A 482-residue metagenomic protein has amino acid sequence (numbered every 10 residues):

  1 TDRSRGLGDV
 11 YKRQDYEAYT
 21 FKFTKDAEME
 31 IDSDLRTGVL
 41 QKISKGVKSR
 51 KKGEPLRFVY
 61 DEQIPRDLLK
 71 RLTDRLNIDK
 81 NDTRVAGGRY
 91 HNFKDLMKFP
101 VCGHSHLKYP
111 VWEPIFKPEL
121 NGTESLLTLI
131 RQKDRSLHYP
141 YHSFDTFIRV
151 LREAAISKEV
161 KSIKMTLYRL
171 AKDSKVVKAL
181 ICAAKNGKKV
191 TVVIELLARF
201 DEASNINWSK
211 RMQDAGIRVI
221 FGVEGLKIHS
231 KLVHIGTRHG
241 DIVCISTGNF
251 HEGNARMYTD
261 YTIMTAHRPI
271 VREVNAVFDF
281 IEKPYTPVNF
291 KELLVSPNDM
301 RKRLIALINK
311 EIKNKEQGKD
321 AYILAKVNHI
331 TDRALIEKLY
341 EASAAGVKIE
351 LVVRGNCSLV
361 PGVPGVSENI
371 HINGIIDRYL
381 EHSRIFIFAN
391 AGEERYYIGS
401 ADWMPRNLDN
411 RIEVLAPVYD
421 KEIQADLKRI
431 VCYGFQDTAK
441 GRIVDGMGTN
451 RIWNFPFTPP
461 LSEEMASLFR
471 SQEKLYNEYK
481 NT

Functional and structural regions predicted by a protein language model:
T1-L7, Y11: Single conserved hydrophobic/aromatic residue that forms the stacking wall/gate of nucleotide- or nucleobase-binding
Q14-K22, G53-D61, T83-R89, L107-P114 (+4 more regions): Short coil/turn segments at secondary-structure boundaries
D15, K22-K133: Extended, highly charged accessory segments
F21-L35, P55-E62, L127-A183, T286-A344 (+1 more regions): PLD-like (HKD) phosphodiesterase/transphosphatidyltransferase domain
Q41, K45, K70, D74 (+9 more regions): Solvent-exposed alpha-helical segments within well-ordered globular domains of core cellular machineries
G46-S49, R75-I78, S157, A215 (+3 more regions): Conserved, well-folded catalytic cores of nucleic-acid-processing and energy-transducing macromolecular machines
E62, N186-A255, H267-V271, P297-T482: PLD/PLD-like phosphodiesterase catalytic module centered on the HKD motif
K80-S162, D241-L307: Active-site cores of enzymes that catalyze phosphoryl transfer or operate on phosphate-rich substrates
